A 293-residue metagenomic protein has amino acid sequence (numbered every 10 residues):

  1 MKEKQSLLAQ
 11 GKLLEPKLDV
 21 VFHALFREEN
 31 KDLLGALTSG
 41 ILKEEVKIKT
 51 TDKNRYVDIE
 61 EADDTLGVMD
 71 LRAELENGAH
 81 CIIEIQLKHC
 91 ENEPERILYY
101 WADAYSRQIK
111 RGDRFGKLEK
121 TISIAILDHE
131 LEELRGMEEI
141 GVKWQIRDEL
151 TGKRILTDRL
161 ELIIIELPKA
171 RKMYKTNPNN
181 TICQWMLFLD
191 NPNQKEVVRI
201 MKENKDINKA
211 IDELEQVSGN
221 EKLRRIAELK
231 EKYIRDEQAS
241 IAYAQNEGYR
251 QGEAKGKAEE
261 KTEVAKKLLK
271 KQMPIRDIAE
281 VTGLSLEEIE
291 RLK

Functional and structural regions predicted by a protein language model:
M1-K293: Elongated, amphipathic alpha-helical interaction scaffolds
